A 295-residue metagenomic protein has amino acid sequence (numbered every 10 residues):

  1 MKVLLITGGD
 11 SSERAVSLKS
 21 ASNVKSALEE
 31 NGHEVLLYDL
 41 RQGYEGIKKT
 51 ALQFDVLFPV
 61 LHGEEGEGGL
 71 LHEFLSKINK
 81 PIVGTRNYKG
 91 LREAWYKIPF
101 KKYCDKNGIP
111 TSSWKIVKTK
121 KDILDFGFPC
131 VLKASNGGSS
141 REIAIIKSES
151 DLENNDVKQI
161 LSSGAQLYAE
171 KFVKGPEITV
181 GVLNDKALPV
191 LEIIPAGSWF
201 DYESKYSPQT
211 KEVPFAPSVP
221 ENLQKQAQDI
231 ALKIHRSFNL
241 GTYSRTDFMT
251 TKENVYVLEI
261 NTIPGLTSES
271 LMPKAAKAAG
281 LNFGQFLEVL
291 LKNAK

Functional and structural regions predicted by a protein language model:
M1-I6, I47-L52, R92-P176: Active-site nucleotide/adenylate-binding loops and adjacent lid/helix of ATP-dependent enzymes
M1-Y88, A94-W95, K118, N293: ATP-binding N-terminal substructure of ATP-dependent carboxylate-amine bond-forming enzymes
L5, K147-D229, T250, N254-Y256: Phosphate-binding site of ATP-dependent enzymes
V35, P81-V83, T111, C130 (+1 more regions): Hydrophobic beta-strand scaffold residues
K171, V180, H235-S268, A276: Conserved metal-phosphate-binding beta-hairpin within the catalytic cores of diverse ATP-dependent phosphoryl-transfer
S198-S204, L266-A275: A short, polar/charged loop-to-alpha-helix boundary motif
Q226-L232, G284-K292: Amphipathic alpha-helical segments that line or abut small-molecule/effector binding pockets and mediate allosteric
